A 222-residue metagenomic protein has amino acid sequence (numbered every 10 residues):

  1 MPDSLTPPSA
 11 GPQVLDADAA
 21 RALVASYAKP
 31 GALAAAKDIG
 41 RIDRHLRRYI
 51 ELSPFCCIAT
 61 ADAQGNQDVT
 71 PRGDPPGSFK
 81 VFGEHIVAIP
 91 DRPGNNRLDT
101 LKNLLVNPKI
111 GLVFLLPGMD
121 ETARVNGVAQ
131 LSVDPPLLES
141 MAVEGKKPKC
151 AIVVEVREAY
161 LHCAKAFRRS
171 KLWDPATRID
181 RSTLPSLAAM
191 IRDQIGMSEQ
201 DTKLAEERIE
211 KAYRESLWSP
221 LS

Functional and structural regions predicted by a protein language model:
M1-S222: Binding-site signature for planar aromatic cofactors or substrates
